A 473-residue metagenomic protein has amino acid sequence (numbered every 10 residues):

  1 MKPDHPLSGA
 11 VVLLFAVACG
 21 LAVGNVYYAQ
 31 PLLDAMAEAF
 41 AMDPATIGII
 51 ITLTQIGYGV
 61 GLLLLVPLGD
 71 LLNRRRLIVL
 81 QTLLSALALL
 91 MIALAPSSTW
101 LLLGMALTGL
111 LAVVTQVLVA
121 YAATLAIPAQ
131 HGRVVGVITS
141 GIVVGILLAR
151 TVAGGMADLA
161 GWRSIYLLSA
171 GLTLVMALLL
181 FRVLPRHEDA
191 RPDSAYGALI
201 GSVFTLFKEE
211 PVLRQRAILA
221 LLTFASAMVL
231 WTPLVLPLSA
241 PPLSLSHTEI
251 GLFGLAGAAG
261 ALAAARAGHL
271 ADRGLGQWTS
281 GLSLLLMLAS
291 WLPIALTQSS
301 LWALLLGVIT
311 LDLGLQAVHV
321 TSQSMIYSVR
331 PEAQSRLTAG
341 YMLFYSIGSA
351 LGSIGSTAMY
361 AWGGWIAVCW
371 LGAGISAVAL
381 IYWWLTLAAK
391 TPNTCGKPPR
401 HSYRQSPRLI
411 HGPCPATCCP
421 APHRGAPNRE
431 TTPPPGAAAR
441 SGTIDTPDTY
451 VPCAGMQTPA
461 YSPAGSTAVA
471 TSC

Functional and structural regions predicted by a protein language model:
K2-H5, P185-A217, Y403: Juxtamembrane intracellular "pre-TM" segments in multi-pass secondary transporters
V60-S98: Conserved MFS/SLC helix-loop-helix module at the cytosolic interface between two early adjacent transmembrane helices
L62-N73, L262-G276, Y360: Helix-to-loop junctions at the C-terminal end of transmembrane segments in multipass secondary transporters
R76-L90, A170, W278-P293, A373: Structural signature of the two symmetry-related core transmembrane helices
G104-G141: Cytoplasmic helix-loop-helix junction between adjacent transmembrane helices in 12-TM secondary transporters
V114-A126, A317-R330: Intracellular juxtamembrane helix-capping segments at the cytosolic ends of symmetry-related transmembrane helices
V137-R182: Helix-loop-helix hairpin linking two adjacent transmembrane segments in secondary transporters
Q277-S322: C-terminal transmembrane helical hairpin of 12-TM major facilitator-type secondary transporters
